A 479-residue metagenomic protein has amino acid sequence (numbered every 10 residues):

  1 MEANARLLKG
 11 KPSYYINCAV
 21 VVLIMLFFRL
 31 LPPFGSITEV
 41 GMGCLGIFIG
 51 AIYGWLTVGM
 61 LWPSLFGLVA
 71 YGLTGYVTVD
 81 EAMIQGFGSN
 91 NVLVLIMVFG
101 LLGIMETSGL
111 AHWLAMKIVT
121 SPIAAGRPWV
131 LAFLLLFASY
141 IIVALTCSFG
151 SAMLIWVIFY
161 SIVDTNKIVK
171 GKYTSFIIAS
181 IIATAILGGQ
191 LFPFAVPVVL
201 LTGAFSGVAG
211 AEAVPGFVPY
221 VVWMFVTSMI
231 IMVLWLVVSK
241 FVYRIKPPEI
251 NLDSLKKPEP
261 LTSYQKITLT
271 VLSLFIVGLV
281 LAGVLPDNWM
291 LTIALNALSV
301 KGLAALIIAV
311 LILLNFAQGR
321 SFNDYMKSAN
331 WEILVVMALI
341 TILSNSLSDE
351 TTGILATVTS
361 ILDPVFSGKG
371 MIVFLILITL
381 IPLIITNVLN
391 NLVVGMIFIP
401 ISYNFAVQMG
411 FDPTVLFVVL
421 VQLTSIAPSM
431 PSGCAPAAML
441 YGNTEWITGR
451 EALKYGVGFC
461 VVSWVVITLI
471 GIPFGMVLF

Functional and structural regions predicted by a protein language model:
M1-V94, P219-S360, G458-W464, T468-F479: Hydrophobic transmembrane alpha-helices of multi-pass small-molecule transporters
E39-G43, G88-V92, T120-L136, N166-I177 (+4 more regions): Membrane-interfacial loop-to-helix junctions in multi-pass transporters
G50-L56, M105-M116, T120, Y160 (+2 more regions): C-terminal ends of transmembrane helices
L56-W62, N90-N91, G103-W113, I142-W156 (+4 more regions): Short helix-coil transition sites and intra-membrane helix breaks within transmembrane domains of multi-pass
I84-Q85, W113-A124, S161-D164, D324-S328 (+3 more regions): Short amphipathic alpha-helical coupling elements at transmembrane boundaries
V119-L191, V196-G210, N391-L423: Hydrophobic transmembrane alpha-helices that form the pore/transport pathway of multi-pass ion and small-solute
N166-F176, V242-K257, F316-Y325, D412 (+1 more regions): Alpha-helical transmembrane segments
I168, Y220-S228, L339-L343, L347 (+1 more regions): C-terminal transmembrane helix pair
